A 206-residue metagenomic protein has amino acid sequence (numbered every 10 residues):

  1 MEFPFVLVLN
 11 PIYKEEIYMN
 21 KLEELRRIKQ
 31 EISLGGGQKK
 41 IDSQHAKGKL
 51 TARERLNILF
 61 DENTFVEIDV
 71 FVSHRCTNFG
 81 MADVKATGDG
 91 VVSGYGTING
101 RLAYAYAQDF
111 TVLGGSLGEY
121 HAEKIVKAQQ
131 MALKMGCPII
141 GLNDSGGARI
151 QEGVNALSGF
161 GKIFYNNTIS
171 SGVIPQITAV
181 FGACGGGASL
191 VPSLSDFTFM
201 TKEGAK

Functional and structural regions predicted by a protein language model:
P4-Y18: Short, Lys/Arg-enriched N-terminal segments with co-localized hydrophobic residues within the first ~10-30 amino acids
I17-I177, A183, A188-L190, L194-K206: Terminal-region recognition feature
